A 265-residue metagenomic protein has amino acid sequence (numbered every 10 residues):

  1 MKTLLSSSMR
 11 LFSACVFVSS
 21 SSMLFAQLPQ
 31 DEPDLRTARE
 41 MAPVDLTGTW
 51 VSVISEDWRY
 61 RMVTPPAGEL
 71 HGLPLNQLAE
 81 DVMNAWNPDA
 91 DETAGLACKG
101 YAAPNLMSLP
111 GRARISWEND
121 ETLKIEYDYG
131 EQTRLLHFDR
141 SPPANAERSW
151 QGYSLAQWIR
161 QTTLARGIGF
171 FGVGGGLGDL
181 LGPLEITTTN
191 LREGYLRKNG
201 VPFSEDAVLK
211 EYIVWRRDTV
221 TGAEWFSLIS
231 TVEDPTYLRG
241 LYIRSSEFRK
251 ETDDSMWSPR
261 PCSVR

Functional and structural regions predicted by a protein language model:
M1-C15: Bacterial N-terminal signal peptides that target proteins for export
S19-S21: N-terminal signal peptide c-region/cleavage motif recognized by signal peptidases
A26-R265: PEST-like low-complexity, intrinsically disordered acidic/proline/serine-rich tracts that flank trafficking/processing
